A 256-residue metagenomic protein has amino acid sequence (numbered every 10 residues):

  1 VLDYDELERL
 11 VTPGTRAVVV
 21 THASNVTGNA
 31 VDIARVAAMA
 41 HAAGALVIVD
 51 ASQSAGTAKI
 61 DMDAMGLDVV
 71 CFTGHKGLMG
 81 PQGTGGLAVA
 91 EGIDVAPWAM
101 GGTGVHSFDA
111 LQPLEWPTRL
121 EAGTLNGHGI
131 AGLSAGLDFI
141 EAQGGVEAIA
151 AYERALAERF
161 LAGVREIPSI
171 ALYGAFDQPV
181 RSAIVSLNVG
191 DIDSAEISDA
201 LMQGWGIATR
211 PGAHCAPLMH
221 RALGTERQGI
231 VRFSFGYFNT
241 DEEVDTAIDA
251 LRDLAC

Functional and structural regions predicted by a protein language model:
V1-C256: Pyridoxal 5′-phosphate
